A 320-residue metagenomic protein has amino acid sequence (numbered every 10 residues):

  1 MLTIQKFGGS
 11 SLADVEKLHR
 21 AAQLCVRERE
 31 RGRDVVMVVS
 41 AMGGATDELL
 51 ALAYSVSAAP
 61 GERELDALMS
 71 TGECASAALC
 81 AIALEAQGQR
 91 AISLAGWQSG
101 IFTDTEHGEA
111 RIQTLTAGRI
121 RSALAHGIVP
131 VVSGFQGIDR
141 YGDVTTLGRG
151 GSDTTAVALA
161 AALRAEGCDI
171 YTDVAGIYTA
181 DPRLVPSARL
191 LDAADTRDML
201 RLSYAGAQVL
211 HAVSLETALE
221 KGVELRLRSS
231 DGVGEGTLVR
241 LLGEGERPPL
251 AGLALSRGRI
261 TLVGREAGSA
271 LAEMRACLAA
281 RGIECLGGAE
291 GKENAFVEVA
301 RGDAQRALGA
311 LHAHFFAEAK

Functional and structural regions predicted by a protein language model:
M1-L215, G288-G291, A295-D303: Nucleotide/pyrophosphate-binding catalytic subdomain
M42, V174-G176, K221, S229-G234 (+1 more regions): Glycine-rich beta-alpha junction loops
P130, T145, L225, T237 (+1 more regions): A broad, low-specificity signal marking well-ordered, structured residues that form hydrophobic/aromatic
L163, G206, G222, G282 (+1 more regions): Conserved NTP-handling cores and scaffolds of large molecular machines
L202-R240: A conserved active-site cap/scaffold subdomain adjacent to cofactor or substrate pockets
G236-K320: A conserved regulatory-domain signal marking ACT and ACT-like small-molecule sensing domains and adjacent regulatory
